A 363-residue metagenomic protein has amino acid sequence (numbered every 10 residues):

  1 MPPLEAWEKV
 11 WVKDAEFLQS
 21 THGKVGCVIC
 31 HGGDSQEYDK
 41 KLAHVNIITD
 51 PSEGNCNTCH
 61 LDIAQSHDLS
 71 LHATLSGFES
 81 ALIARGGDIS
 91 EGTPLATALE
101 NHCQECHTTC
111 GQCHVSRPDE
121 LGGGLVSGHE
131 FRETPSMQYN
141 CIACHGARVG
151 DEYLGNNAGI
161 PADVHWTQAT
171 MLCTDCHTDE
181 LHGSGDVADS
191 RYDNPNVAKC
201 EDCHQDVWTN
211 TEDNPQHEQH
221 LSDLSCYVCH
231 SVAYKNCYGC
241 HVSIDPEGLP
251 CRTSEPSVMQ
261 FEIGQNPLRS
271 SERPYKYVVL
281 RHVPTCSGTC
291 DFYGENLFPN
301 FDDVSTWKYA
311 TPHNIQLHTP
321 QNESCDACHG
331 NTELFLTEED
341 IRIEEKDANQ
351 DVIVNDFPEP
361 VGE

Functional and structural regions predicted by a protein language model:
M1-E120, E130-E363: C-type cytochrome heme-c attachment and multiheme electron-transfer modules
L125-S127: Active-site loop-helix segments enriched in His/Asp/Glu that coordinate and activate a nucleophilic water at divalent
